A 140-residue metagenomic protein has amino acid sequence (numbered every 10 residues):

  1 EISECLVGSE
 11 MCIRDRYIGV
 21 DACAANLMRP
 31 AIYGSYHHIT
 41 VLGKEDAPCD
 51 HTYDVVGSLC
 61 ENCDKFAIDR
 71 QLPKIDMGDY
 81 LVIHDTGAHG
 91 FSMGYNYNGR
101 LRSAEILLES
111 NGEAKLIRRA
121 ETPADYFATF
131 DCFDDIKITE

Functional and structural regions predicted by a protein language model:
E1-I2: Short, exposed "boundary/linker" segments that immediately precede the start of a downstream structural module
V7-E10, R14-E140: Charged (often Lys/Glu-rich) extended helix/loop segments that serve as interaction or gating elements
